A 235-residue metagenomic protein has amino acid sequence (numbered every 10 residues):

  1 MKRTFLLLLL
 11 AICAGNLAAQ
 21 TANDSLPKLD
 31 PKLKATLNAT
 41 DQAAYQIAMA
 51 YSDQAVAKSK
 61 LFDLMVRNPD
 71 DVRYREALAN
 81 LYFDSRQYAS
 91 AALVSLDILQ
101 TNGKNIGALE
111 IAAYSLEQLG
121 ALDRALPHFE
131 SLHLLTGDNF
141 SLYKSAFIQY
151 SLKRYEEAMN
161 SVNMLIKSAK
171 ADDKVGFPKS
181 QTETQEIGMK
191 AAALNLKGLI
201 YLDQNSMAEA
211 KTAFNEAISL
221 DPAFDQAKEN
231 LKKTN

Functional and structural regions predicted by a protein language model:
A18-R73: N-terminal leader/linker segments that initiate helical-solenoid repeat arrays
P69, G103, T136-G137, K170 (+2 more regions): Short coil turns that delineate tetratricopeptide repeat
Y74, A108, S141-L142, K174-V175 (+2 more regions): TPR alpha-solenoid repeat register
A77, I111, K144, M189 (+2 more regions): Canonical tetratricopeptide repeat
